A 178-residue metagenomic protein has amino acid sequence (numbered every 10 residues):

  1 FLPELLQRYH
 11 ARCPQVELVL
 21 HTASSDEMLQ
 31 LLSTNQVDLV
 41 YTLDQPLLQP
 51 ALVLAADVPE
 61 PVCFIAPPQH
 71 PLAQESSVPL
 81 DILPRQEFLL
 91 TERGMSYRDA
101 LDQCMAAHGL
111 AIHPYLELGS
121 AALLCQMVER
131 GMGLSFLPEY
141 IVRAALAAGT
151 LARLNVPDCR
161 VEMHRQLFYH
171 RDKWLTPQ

Functional and structural regions predicted by a protein language model:
F1, A152-Q178: A late-sequence structural motif
F1-Q49, L118: Central regulatory/effector-binding core of bacterial HTH transcription factors
L5-P14, D81, R98-A111: Ligand-binding cleft/hinge of the Venus flytrap
S24-V37, L43, S96-R153: Hydrophobic hinge/microswitch elements
D44-Q45, P68, E139-I141, P157-D158 (+1 more regions): Short secondary-structure boundary segments
A51-F88: Flexible hinge/capping segments at coil-to-helix
L52-C63, A148-V161: Short beta-strand->loop
L72-A73, Q86-H108, L175-P177: Secondary-structure junction motif
